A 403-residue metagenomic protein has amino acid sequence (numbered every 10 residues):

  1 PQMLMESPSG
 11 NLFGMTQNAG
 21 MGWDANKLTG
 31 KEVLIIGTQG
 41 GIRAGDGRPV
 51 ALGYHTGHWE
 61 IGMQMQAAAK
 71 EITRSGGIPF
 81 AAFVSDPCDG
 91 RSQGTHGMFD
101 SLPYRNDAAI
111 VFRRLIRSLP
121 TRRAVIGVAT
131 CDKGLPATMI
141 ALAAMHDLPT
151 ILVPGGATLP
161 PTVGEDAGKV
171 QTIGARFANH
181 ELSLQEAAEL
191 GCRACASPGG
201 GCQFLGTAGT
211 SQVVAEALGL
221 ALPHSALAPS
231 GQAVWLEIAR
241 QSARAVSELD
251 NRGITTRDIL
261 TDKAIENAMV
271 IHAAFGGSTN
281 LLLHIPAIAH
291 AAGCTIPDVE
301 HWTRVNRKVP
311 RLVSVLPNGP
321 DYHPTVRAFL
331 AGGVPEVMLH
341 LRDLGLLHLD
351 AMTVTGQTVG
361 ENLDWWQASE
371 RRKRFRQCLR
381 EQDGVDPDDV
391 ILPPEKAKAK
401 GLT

Functional and structural regions predicted by a protein language model:
P1-Q39, D46-Y54, G77, F83 (+6 more regions): Catalytic or ion-coupling anion/metal-binding cores of large enzyme and transporter domains
W59, M63-D86, G90-A129, K133-P136 (+1 more regions): Alpha/propeptide regions of enzymes that mature by internal proteolysis
R122, D147-L148: Short glycine-/polar-rich loops that comprise or flank the Walker A/P-loop and associated switch/sensor motifs
V128, I151-G155: Generic beta-sheet signal
